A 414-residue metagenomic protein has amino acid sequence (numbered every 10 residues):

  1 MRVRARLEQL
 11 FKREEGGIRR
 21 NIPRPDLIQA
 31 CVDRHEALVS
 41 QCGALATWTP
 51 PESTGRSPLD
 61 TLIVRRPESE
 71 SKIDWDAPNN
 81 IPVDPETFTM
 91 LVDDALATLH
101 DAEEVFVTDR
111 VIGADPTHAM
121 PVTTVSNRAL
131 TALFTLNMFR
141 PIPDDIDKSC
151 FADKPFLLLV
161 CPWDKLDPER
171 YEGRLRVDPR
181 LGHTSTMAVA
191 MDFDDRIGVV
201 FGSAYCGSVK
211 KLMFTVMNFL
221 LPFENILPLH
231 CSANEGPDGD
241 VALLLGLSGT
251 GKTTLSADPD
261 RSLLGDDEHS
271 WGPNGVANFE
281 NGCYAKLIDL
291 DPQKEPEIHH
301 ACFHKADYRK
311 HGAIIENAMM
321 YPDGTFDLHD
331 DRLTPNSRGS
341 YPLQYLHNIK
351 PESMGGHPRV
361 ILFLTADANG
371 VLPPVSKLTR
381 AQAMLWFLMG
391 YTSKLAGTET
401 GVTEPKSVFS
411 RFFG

Functional and structural regions predicted by a protein language model:
M1-F156: N-terminal accessory targeting/assembly segments
R2, R6-Q41, E52, P222 (+3 more regions): Glycine-rich, often acidic-flanked micro-motifs that create phosphate/phosphodiester-binding or positioning elements
A77, D194-G202, V241, R411-F413: Glycine- and acidic
F88-T98, I142-P143, H183-S185, R338-K350: Short alpha-helical segments and helix-capping/turn motifs at coil-helix boundaries
A102-D109, F223-P228, L263-L264: Short secondary-structure capping/junction motifs at helix and strand boundaries
D115, G207, A368-L372: Short, acidic Gly/Pro/Ser/Thr-rich loop/turn segments
F156-L220: Charged, amphipathic alpha-helical linker segments immediately N-terminal to NTP-binding catalytic cores
T250-K252: Conserved glycine(s) of the Walker
